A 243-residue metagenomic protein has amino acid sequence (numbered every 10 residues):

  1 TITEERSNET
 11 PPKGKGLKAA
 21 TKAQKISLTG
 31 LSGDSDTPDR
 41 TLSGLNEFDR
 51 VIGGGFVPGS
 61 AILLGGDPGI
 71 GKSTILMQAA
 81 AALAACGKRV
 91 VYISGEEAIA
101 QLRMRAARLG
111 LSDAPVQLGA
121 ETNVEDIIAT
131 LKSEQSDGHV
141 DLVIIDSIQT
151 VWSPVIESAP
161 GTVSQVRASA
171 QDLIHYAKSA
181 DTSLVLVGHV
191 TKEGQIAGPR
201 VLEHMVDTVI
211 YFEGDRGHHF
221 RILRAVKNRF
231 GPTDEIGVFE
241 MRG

Functional and structural regions predicted by a protein language model:
T1-L28, K132-V140, Q149, M205 (+1 more regions): Conserved P-loop NTPase
T1-L63, A84-R89: Detector for small/aliphatic-rich hydrophobic stretches
N46, V57-G59, G66-I70, T74-A79 (+1 more regions): Conserved inter-motif catalytic segment of the P-loop NTP-binding fold
V51, L102, D146, L173 (+3 more regions): Residue-level signature of catalytic and energy-coupling elements of molecular machines, predominantly ATP/GTP-dependent
E96, S147, A180, V187-T191 (+2 more regions): A short beta-strand-to-loop transition that corresponds to the Sensor-1 phosphate-sensing loop of AAA+ P-loop ATPases
R105-A107, Q195-M205: Short regulatory helix/loop adjacent to the ATP-binding pocket of P-loop NTPases
V151-V155, V190-A197: Short, solvent-exposed loop/turn segments at secondary-structure junctions
S164-V185, H189, M205-R216: Substrate-engagement module of ASCE P-loop NTPases
